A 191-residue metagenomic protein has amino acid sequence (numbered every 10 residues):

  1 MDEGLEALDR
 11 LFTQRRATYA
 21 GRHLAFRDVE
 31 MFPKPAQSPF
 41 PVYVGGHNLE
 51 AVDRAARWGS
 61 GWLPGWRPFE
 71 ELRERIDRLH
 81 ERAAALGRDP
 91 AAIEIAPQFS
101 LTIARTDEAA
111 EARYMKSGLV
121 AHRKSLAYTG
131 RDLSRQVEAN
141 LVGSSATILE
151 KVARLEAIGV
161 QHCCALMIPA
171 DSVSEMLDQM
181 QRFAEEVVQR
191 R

Functional and structural regions predicted by a protein language model:
M1-R191: Active-site-adjacent structural elements that line small-molecule/cofactor binding pockets in enzymes
